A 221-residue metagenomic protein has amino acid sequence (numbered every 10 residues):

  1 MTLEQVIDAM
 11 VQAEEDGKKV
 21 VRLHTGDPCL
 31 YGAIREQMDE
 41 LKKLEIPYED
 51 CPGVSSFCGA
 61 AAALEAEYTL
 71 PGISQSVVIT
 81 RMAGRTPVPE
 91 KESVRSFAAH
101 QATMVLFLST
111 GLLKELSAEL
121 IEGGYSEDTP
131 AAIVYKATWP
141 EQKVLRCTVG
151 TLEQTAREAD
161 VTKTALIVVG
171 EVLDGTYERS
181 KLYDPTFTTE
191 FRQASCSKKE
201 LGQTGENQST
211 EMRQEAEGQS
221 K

Functional and structural regions predicted by a protein language model:
M1-C51: Class I S-adenosyl-L-methionine
Q5, D16-V20, A33, S76 (+3 more regions): A contiguous loop/helix-start segment that scaffolds small-molecule binding in enzyme catalytic cores
D27-Y31, S55-S56, G111-L113: Gly/Ser/Thr-rich loops at beta-strand to alpha-helix junctions that form or flank small-molecule/cofactor-binding
D39-L41, A66-P71, G123, V149-T151: Short, hinge-like loop/turn segments at secondary-structure boundaries
E40-A60, P71-T80: Short, acidic/small-residue loops that bind anionic groups at enzyme active sites
A61-E65, R81-M82, E119: Short secondary-structure transition/capping segments
A62-T69, K91: Active-site-proximal loop->helix
